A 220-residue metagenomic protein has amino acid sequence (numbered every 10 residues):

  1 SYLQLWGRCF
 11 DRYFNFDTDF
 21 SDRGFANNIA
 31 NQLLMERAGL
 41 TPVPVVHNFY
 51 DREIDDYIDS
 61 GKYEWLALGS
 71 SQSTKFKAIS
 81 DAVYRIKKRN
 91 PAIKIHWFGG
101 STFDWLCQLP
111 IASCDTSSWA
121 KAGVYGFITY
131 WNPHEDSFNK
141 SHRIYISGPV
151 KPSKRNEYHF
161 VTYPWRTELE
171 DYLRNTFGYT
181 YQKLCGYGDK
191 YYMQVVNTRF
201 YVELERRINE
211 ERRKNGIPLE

Functional and structural regions predicted by a protein language model:
S1-D56, S60-S70: Active-site beta->alpha loop and helix N-cap motifs at the rims of alpha/beta catalytic domains
S1-G7, F14, F20, A26-E36 (+2 more regions): Alpha/beta catalytic cores of nucleotide-metabolism and tRNA/nucleoside-modifying enzymes
P42-V46, K94-G99: Short, hydrophobic beta-strand segments that form beta-sheet elements in well-ordered domains
N48-D51, G100-D104: Short, polar loop motifs at secondary-structure junctions
Y50, S73, K121-V124: Positions that flank functional sites
I54-I58, K77-S80, C107-Q108, V124-F127: A short secondary-structure junction signal
W65-Q72, S137-R143: A polyampholytic, Gly/Pro-enriched intrinsically disordered region
L66-R85: Active-site-proximal segments of catalytic enzyme domains that coordinate small-molecule cofactors or metal ions
